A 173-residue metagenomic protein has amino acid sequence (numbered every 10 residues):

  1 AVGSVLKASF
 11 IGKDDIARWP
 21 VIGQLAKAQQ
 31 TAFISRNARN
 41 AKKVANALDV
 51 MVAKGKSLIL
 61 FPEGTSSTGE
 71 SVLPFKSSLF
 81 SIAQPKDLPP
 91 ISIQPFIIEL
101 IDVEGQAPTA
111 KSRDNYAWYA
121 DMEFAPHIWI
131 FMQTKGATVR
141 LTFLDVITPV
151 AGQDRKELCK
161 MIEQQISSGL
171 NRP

Functional and structural regions predicted by a protein language model:
A1-R39: Catalytic core of membrane glycerolipid acyltransferases/transacylases, capturing the structured, soluble-facing
V2-L6, Q24-A26, L48-D49, L73-K76 (+2 more regions): Short, glycine/charged-enriched secondary-structure capping and boundary segments
W19-Q24, G69-Q153: A cross-family acyltransferase "interaction/gating" segment
Q29, K56, P89-S92: Short glycine-/polar-rich loops that comprise or flank the Walker A/P-loop and associated switch/sensor motifs
T31-S57: A membrane-cytosol interface segment of integral membrane proteins
L48-V52, K56-L58, P62-F75: Soluble extracytoplasmic domains of inner/organellar membrane proteins
L144-T148, G152-Q153, E157-C159, Q164-P173: Membrane-proximal, solvent-exposed terminal domains/tails of membrane-associated proteins
